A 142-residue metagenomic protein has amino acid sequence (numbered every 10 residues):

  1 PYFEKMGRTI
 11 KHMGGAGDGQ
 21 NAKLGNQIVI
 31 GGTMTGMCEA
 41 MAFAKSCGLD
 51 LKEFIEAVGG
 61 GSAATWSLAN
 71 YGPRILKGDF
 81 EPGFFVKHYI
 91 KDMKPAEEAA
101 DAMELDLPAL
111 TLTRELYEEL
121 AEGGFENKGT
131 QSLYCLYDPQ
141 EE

Functional and structural regions predicted by a protein language model:
P1-A22, I30-A64, M103: Internal alpha-helical scaffold of NAD(P)-dependent oxidoreductase catalytic cores
G19-I30, D79-K87: A short glycine-threonine-serine/GTX helix/turn-capping micro-motif
F43-A44, A99-A100, L136: Helix-loop "lid/cap" segments that line or gate small-molecule binding pockets
I55, T111, Q131-Y134: Generic structural signal for individual residues within well-ordered alpha-helical segments across diverse proteins
G59-G60, R114-E118, C135-D138: Short amphipathic alpha-helical surface patches that mediate protein-protein
A64-G129: Interdomain hinge/lid region at the active-site interface of Rossmann-like NAD(P)-dependent oxidoreductases
N127-E142: Short, basic/aromatic-enriched C-terminal tail that caps enzymatic domains
